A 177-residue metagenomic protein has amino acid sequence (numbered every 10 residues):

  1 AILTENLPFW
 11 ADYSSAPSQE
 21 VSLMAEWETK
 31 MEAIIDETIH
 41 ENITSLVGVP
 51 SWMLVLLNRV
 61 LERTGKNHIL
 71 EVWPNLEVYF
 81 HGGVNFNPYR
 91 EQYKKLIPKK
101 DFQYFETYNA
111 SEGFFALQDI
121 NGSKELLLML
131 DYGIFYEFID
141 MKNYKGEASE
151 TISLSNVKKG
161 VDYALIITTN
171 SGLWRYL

Functional and structural regions predicted by a protein language model:
I2-L177: Active-site glycine/GP-rich loop and adjacent strand/helix microenvironment that borders small-molecule binding pockets
